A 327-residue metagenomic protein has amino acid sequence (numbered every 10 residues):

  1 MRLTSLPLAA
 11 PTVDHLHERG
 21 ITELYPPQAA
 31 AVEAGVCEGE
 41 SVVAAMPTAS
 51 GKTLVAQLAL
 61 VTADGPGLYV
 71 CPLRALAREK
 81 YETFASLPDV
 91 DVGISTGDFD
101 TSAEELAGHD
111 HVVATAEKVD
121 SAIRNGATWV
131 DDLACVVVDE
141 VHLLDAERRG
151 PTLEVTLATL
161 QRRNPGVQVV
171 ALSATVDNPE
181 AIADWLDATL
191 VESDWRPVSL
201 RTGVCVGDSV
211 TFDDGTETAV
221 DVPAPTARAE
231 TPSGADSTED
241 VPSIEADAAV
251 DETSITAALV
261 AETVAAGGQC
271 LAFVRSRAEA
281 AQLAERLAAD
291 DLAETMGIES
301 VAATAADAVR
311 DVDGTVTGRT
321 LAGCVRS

Functional and structural regions predicted by a protein language model:
M1-A45: Conserved pre-motif I regulatory segment
Q28, A44-S50, V70, H142-L143 (+2 more regions): Conserved helicase ATPase motor motifs in RecA-like P-loop NTPase domains
V32-V42, S50-P66, T83-S86, A158-Q161: Walker A/P-loop NTP-binding motif
E38-A44, G65-G67, H109-D110, V167-Q168 (+1 more regions): Pre-Walker A (Motif I) flank of P-loop NTPase domains
D64-A122, C135, A183-D184: Conserved nucleic-acid-binding Ia/Ib motif block in the N-terminal RecA-like helicase ATPase lobe
R78, L87-G93, F273-S327: Conserved C-terminal RecA-like helicase domain
V112, A116-V119, G126-V169: SF2 helicase catalytic motif II
A158, Q168, L172-R286: Conserved interdomain linker/interface between the two RecA-like ATPase lobes of SF2 helicase motors
